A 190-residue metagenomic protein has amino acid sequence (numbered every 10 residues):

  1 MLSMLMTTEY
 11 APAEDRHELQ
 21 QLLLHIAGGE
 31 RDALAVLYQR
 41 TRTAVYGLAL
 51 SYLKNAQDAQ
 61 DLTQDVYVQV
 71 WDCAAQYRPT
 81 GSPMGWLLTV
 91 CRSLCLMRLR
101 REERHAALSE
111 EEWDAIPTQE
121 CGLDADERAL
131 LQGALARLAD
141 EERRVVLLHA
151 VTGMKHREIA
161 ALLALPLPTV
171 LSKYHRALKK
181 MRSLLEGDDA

Functional and structural regions predicted by a protein language model:
L2-T7, P12-R16, M97, R104-G133 (+1 more regions): Internal acidic/polar
T7-A13, A27-V36, Y46-D65, E158 (+1 more regions): Short, charged helix-capping/linker segments at alpha-helix termini
E18, R42, Y46, A56-C73 (+1 more regions): Conserved RNAP core-binding helix
Q21-I26, L130-A139: Short amphipathic alpha-helical boundary/capping segments
R40-T43, S51-K54, R137, L147-M154: Short helix-capping/turn signature of helix-turn-helix
G47, D61-V68, G81-S93, S172: Structural recognition of an alpha-helix C-terminal capping motif at a helix-to-coil junction
D72-P79, L88-S109: Arg/Lys-rich amphipathic alpha helix in sigma70-family domain 2
R92, L96, E142, V151 (+2 more regions): DNA-recognition helix of helix-turn-helix
